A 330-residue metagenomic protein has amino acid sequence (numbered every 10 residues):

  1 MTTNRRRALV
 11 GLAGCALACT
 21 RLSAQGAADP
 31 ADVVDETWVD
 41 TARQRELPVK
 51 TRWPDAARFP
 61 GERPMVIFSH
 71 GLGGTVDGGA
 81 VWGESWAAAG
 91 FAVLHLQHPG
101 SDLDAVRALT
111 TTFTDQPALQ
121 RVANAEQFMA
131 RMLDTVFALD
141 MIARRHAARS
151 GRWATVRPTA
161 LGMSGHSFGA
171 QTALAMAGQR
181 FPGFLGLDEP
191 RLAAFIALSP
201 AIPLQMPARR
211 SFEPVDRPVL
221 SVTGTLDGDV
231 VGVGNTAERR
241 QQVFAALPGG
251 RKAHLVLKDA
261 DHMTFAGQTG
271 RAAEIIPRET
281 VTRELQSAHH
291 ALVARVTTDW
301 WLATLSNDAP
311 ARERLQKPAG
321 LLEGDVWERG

Functional and structural regions predicted by a protein language model:
R7-A24: N-terminal export signals
Q25-G61: N-terminal cap/lid segment of alpha/beta-hydrolase-fold proteins
F59-P60, L72-A105, D229-V231: Short substrate-entry loop that stabilizes the transition state in hydrolases
E62-H70: Short beta-strand element of the alpha/beta-hydrolase
P117-W153: Alpha/beta-hydrolase active-site loop
D140-P214: Primarily recognizes the serine-hydrolase "nucleophile elbow" in alpha/beta-hydrolase and SGNH/GDSL folds
L187-D259: The feature captures the conserved acid-bearing segment of alpha/beta-hydrolase catalytic domains
D259-H262, Q268-G330: Alpha/beta-hydrolase-fold serine-hydrolase catalytic core, especially in secreted/extracellular enzymes
